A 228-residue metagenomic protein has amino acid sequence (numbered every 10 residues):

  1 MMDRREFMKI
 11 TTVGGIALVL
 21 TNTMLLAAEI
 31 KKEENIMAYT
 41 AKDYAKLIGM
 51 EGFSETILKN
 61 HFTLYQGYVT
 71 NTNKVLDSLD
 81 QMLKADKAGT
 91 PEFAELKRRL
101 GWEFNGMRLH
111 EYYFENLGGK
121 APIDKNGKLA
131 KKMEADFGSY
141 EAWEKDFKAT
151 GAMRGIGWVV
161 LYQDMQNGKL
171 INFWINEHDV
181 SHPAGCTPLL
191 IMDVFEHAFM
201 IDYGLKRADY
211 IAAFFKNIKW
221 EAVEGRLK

Functional and structural regions predicted by a protein language model:
M1, T23-Y44: C-terminal segment of N-terminal export signals and the immediately downstream linker at the start of the mature
E6-L26: N-terminal export signals
E34-A38, G52, T63, K74 (+3 more regions): All-alpha RGS (Regulator of G-protein Signaling) helical domain and cognate RGS-like helical scaffolds
M50-G67, K87-R108, E177, A184-F195: Alpha-helical scaffold segments that form or flank carboxylate-/histidine-based iron centers
S54, K120-P122, L205-D209: Inter-helical turn/loop segments and adjacent helix faces that build the functional surface of alpha-helical bundle
K74-T90, D124-M133, D209-V223, L227: Short, charge- and proline-biased low-complexity linear segments that act as flexible interaction/docking motifs
A149-G204, A208-E221: An amphipathic alpha-helical core segment
